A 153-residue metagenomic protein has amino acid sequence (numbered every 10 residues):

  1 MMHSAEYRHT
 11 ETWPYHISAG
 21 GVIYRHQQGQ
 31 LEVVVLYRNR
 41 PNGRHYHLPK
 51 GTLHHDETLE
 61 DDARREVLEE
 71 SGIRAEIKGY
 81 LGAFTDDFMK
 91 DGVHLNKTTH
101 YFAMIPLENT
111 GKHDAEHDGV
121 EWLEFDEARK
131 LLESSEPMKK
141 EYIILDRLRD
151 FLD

Functional and structural regions predicted by a protein language model:
M1-Q28: Acidic, metal-coordinating catalytic segment for phosphate/diphosphate chemistry, firing primarily on the Nudix
I17-A19, L31, T99-H100, D118: Change "...and in nucleic-acid phosphodiester-cleaving endonucleases..." to "...and in nucleic-acid processing enzymes
I23, Y37, Y101-I105, E124: Short, well-ordered beta-strand micro-motif
Y24-H26, R38-N39, D87-M89: A generic structural motif
G29-Q30, N109-K112: Short helix-loop capping/hinge motifs at secondary-structure junctions, enriched in acidic/polar residues
Q30-I73: Conserved Nudix-box catalytic region and its N-terminal flanking loop in Nudix hydrolases and closely related
G43-Y46, G111-D153: Nudix hydrolase/Nudix homology domain
L68, G72-N109: Active-site segment of metal-dependent pyrophosphate-handling enzymes, primarily the Nudix hydrolase catalytic core
